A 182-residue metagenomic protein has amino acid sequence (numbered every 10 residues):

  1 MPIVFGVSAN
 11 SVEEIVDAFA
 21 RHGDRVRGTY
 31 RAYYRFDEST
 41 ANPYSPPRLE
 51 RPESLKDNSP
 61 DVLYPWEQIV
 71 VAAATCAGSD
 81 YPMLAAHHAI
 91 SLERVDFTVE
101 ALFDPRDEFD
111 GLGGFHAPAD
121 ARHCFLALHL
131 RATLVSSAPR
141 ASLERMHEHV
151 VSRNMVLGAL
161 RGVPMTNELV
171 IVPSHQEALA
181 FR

Functional and structural regions predicted by a protein language model:
M1-V71, Y81-R182: Extended beta-strand/beta-hairpin segments
